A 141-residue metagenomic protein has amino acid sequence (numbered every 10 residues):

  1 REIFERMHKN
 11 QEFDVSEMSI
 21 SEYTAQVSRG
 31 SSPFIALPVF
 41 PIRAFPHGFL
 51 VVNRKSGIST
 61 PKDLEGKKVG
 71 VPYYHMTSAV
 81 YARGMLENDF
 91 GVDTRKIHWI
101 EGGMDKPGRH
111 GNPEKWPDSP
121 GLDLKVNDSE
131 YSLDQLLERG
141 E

Functional and structural regions predicted by a protein language model:
R1-G108: Short, glycine-/small- and polar/acidic-enriched structural segments that line small-molecule recognition paths
R1-R6, S59, H98-R139: Short helix-initiation/N-cap motifs at beta->coil->alpha
E17-S31, D118, E130-E141: A ligand-binding cleft/hinge motif common to bilobed small-molecule-binding domains
P41-G48, D118-L122, E141: Short secondary-structure transition/capping segments
